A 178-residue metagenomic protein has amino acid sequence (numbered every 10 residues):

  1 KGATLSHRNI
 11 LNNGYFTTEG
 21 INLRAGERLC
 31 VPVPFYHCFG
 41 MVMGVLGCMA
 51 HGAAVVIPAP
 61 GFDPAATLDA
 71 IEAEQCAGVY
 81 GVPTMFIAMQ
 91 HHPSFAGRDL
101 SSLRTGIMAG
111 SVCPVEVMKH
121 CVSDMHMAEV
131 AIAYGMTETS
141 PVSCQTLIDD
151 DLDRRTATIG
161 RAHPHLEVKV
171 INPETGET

Functional and structural regions predicted by a protein language model:
K1, T175-T178: Short, intrinsically disordered, charge-balanced linker/junction segments flanking boundaries in proteins
K1-N12: Conserved AMP-binding A3 loop
G2-T4, V31, A54-G61, A131: Short beta-strand->loop structural element characteristic of the AMP-binding/adenylate-forming
L11-R28, C38-A77, H92: Conserved AMP-binding/adenylation subdomain of ANL enzymes
A53, A73-G81, Q90-R154, E167 (+1 more regions): Gly/Ser/Thr-rich phosphate-binding loop
R161-H165, E177-T178: Conserved ATP/PPi-binding loop(s) of AMP-dependent carboxylate-activating enzymes
